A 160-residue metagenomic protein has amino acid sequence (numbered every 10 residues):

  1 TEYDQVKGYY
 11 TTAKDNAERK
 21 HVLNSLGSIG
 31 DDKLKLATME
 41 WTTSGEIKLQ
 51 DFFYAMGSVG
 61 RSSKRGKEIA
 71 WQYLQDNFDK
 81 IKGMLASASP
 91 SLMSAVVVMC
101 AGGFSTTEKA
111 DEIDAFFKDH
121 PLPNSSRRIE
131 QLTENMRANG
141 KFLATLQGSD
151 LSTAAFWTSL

Functional and structural regions predicted by a protein language model:
T1-L160: Long, ordered, helix-rich scaffold segments
